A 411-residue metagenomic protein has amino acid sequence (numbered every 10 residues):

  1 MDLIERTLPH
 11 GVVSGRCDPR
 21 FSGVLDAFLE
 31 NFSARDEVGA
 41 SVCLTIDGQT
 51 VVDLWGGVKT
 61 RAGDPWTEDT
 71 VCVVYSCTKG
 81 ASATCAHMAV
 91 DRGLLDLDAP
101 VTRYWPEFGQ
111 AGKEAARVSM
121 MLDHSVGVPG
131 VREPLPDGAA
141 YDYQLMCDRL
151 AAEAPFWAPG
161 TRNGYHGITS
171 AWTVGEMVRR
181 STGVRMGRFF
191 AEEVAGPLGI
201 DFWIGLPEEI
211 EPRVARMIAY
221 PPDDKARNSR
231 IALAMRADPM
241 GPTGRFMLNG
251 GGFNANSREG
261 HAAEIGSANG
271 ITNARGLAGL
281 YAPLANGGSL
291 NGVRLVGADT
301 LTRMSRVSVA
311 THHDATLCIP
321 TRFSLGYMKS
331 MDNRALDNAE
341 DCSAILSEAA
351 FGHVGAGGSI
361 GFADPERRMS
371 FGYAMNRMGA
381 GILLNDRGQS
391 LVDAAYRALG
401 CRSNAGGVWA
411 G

Functional and structural regions predicted by a protein language model:
M1-F21, L325-L336: Short, compositionally biased leader-like segments
V12-V74, D96-A99: Short, conserved catalytic-motif segment at the N-terminal edge
D47-Q49, V73-L94, M121, L150 (+4 more regions): Alpha-helical scaffold elements that line and support the substrate/ligand-binding pocket of soluble hydrolases
T67-D69, E153-G160, S170-W172, S257-G266: Flexible glycine/proline-enriched surface loops and loop-helix/loop-strand junctions
E68, V73-C77, D91-E133, A151-A152 (+2 more regions): Active-site helix/loop module of the DD-peptidase/beta-lactamase fold, centered on the serine-lysine SxxK catalytic
D123-H124, S170-M177, E264, A268-L290 (+1 more regions): Active-site-proximal alpha-helical segments within enzyme catalytic domains
A219-A274, R306-E366, R402-G411: Active-site Gly/Thr loop motif
I265, N286-S289, T300, S305-H313 (+1 more regions): Short, gly/Ser/Thr-rich active-site loops of penicillin-recognizing serine hydrolases
